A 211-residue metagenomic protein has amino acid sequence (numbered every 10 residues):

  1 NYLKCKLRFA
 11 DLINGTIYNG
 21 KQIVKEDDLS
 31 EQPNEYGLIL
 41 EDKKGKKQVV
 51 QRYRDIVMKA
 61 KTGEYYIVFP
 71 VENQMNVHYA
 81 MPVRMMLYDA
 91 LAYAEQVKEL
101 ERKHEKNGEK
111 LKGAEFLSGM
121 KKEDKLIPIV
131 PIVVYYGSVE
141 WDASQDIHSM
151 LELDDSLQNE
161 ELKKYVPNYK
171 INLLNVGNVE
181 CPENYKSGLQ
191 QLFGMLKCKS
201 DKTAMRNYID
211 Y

Functional and structural regions predicted by a protein language model:
N1-Y211: Elongated, amphipathic alpha-helical interaction scaffolds
